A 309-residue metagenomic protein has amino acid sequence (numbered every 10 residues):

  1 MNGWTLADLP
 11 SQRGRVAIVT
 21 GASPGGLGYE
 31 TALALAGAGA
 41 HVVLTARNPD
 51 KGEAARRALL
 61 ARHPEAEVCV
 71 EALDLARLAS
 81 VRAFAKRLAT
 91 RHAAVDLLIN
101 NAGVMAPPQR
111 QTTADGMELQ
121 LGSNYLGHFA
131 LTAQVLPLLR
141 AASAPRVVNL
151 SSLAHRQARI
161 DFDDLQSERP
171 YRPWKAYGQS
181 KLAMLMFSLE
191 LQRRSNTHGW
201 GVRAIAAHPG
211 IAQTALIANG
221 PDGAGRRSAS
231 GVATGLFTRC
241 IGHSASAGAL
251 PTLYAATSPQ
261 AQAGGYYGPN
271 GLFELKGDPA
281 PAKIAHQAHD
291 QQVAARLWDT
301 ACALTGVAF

Functional and structural regions predicted by a protein language model:
M1-R226, L304-F309: Rossmann-fold NAD(P)H-dependent dehydrogenase/reductase core
R13, G28, N48-K51, S244-P251 (+2 more regions): Generic hydrophobic secondary-structure packing signal
L44, L73, C240, H286-H289: Pocket-edge positions in alpha/beta enzyme catalytic cores
D115, L119, Y171-K175, V232-R239 (+1 more regions): Short coil/turn segments at secondary-structure junctions
S180, V232-A282, Q291-A295: C-terminal helical subdomain
E190, P251-Y254, T300: Generic recognition of well-ordered alpha-helical segments
G223-G235: Coil-to-alpha-helix initiation sites in intrinsically disordered, low-complexity, charged segments
A285-F309: C-terminal amphipathic/interface module of NAD(P)-dependent oxidoreductases and related NAD-binding regulators
